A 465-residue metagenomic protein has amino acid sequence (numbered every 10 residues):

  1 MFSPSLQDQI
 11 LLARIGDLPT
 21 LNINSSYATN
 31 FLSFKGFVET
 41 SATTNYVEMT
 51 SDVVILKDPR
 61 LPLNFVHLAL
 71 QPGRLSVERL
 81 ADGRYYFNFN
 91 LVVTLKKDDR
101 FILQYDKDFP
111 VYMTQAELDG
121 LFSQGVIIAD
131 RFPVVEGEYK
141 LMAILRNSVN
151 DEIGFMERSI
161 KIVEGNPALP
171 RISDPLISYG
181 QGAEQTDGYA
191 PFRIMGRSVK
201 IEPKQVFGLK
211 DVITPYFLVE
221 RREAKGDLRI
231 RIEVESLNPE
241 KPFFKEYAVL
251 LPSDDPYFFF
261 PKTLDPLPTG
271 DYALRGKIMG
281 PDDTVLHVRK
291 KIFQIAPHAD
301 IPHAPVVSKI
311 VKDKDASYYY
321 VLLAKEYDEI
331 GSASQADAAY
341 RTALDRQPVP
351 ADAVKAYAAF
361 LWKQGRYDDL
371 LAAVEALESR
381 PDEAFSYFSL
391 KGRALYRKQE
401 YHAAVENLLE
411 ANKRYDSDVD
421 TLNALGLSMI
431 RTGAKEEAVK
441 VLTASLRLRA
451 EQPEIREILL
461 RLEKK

Functional and structural regions predicted by a protein language model:
M1-R275, M279-E326: Intrinsically disordered, low-complexity terminal regions enriched in Ser/Thr/Pro/Gly and charged residues
K312-R346, A356-A359, K363: Alpha-helical segment of the N-proximal tetratricopeptide repeat
K314, P348, P381-E383, D416 (+1 more regions): Short coil turns that delineate tetratricopeptide repeat
E329, K363-Q364, R397, R431-T432 (+1 more regions): Register position in tetratricopeptide repeats
K355-Y415, D420: Alpha-helical adaptor scaffolds
